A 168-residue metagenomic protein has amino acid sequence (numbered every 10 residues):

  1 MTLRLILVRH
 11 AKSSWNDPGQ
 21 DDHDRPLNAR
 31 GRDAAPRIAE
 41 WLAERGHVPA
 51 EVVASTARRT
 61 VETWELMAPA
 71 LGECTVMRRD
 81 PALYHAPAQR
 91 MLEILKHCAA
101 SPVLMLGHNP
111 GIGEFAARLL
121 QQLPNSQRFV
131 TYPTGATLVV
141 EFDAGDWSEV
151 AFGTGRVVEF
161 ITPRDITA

Functional and structural regions predicted by a protein language model:
T2-A82, P124, Y132-P133: Active-site-proximal alpha-helix that buttresses catalytic centers in soluble enzyme cores
L5, A100-G107: Generic beta-sheet signal
R45-V48, H97-S101: Glycine-rich phosphate-binding loop signature in dinucleotide/nucleotide-binding domains
L83-A99: Short phosphate-binding loop-to-helix
A86, E149, G155-A168: Functional cleft and adjacent loop/helix regions within the main domain that mediate ligand binding or catalysis
L104, E114-F129: Flexible, glycine-rich active-site loops centered on histidine and acidic residues that chelate a metal or position
L123-V158: Domain-level recognition of soluble alpha/beta enzyme cores, biased toward histidine phosphatases/phosphomutases
